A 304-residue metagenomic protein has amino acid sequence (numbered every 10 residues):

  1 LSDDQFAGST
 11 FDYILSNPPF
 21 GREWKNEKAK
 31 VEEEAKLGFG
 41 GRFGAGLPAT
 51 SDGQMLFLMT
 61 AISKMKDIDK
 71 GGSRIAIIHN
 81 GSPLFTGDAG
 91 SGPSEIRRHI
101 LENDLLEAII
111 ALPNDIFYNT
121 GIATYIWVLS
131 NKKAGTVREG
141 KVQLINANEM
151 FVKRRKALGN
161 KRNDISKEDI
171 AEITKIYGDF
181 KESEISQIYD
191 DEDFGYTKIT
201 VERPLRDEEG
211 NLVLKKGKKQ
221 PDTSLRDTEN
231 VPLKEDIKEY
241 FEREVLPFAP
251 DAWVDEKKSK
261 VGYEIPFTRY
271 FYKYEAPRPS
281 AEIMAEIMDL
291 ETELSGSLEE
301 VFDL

Functional and structural regions predicted by a protein language model:
L1: Phosphate/diphosphate-binding loops
D4-E299: A conserved structural/catalytic subdomain of Rossmann-like adenosyl-cofactor enzymes
